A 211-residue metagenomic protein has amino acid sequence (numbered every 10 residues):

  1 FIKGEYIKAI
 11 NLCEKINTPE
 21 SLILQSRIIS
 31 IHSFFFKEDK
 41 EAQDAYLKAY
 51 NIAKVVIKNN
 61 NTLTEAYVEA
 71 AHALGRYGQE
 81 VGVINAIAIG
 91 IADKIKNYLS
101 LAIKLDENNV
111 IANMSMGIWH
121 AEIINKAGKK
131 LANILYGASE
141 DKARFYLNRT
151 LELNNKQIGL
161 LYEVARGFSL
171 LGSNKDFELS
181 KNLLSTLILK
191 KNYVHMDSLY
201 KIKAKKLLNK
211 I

Functional and structural regions predicted by a protein language model:
F1-S33: N-terminal leader/linker segments that initiate helical-solenoid repeat arrays
G4, R27-T62, H72-N108, I118-T150 (+4 more regions): Short coil/linker segments at helix-helix boundaries
E14-P19, L135-G137, I188-Y193: Solenoid-like repeat scaffolds
N17-T18, T62-L63, N108, K156: Short helix-capping/linker turns of helical repeat alpha-solenoids
L160-E163, L170, E178-I211: Terminal, low-structured helical/coil segments at or just beyond the last alpha-helical repeat
